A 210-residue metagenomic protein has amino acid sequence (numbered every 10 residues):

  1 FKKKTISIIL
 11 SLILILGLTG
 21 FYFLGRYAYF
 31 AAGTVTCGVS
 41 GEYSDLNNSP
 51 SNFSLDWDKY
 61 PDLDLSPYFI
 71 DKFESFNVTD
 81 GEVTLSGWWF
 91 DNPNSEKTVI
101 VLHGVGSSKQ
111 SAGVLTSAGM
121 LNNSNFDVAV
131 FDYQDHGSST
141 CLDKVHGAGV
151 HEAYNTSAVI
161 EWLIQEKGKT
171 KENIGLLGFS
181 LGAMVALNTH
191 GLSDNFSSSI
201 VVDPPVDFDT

Functional and structural regions predicted by a protein language model:
F1-P67: N-terminal targeting or regulatory segments adjacent to alpha/beta-hydrolase or S9 domains
S54-N94: N-terminal cap/lid segment of alpha/beta-hydrolase-fold proteins
E96-G104: Short beta-strand element of the alpha/beta-hydrolase
H103, L177-A183: Conserved alpha/beta-hydrolase "nucleophile elbow" surrounding the catalytic nucleophile
A118-T140: Conserved alpha/beta-hydrolase
H146-K167: Alpha/beta-hydrolase active-site loop
G168-F179: Alpha/beta-hydrolase fold nucleophile elbow
N188-T210: Hydrolase active-site cap/lid region
